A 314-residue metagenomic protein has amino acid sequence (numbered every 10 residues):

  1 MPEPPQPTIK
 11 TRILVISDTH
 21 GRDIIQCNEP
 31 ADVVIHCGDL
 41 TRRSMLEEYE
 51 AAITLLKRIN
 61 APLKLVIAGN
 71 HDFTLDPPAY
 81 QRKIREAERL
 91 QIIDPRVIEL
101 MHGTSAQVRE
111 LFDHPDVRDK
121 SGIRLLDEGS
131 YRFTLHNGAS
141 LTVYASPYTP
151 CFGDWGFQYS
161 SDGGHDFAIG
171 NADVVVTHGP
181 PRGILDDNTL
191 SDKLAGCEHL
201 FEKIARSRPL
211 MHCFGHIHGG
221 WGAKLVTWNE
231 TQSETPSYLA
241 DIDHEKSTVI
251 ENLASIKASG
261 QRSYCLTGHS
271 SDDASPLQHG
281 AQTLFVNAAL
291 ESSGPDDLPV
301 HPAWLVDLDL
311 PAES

Functional and structural regions predicted by a protein language model:
M1-Q26, D127-I169, A289-E313: Core dinuclear metal-dependent hydrolase active-site scaffold
V15-S17, V34-D39, L63-N70, L126-E128 (+3 more regions): Active-site neighborhood of phospho(di)ester-bond hydrolases with catalytic His/Asp-centered motifs
I16-F133: Core catalytic region of metal-dependent phosphoesterases/phosphodiesterases, especially metallo-beta-lactamase-like
H20-I25, T41-M45, H71-P77, S130-T134 (+5 more regions): Active-site environment of divalent metal-dependent phosphoester hydrolases
C27-E29, L56-A61, F167-G170, K203-R208: Short, conserved loop/helix-junction motifs that constitute active-site signature segments in enzyme catalytic cores
R82, A87-D192: Active-site-proximal loop/helix segment associated with metal-binding centers of metalloenzymes
I84, G170-R208, K224-L239: Active-site-proximal segments of metal-dependent phosphoesterases and phosphodiesterases across multiple
G220-S314: Binuclear metal-dependent phosphoesterase catalytic core
